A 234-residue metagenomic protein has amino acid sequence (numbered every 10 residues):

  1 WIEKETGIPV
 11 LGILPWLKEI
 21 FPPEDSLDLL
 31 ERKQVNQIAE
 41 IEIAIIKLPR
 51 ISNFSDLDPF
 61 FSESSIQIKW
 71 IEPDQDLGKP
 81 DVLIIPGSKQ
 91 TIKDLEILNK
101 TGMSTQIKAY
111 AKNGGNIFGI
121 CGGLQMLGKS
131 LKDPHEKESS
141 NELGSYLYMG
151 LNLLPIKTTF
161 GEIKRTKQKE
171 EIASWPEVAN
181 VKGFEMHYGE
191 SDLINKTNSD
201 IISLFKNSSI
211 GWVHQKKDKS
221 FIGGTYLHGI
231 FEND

Functional and structural regions predicted by a protein language model:
W1-E40: Internal gly/pro-rich beta-alpha loop/helix module that stabilizes soluble enzyme cofactors or their anionic handles
T6-I8, S64, L147-M149: Short, structured coil segments at secondary-structure junctions
P9-K18, K69-D74, K157: Beta-strand->loop->alpha-helix junctions that form or flank phosphate-binding loops in nucleotide-handling enzymes
I13-F21, I46-R50, Y188, Y226-L227: G-domain G4 guanine-recognition motif of GTPases
P22-P23, N53-S55, K93-D94, G128 (+4 more regions): Short helix/loop capping segments that flank catalytic or ligand/cofactor-binding pockets
E42-I45, P49-G122, M126: Phosphate-binding active sites in nucleotide-utilizing proteins
D58, Q67-K69, P73, K167-D234: C-terminal and late-domain segments of enzyme folds
S88-K182: Cysteine-nucleophile active-site neighborhood
